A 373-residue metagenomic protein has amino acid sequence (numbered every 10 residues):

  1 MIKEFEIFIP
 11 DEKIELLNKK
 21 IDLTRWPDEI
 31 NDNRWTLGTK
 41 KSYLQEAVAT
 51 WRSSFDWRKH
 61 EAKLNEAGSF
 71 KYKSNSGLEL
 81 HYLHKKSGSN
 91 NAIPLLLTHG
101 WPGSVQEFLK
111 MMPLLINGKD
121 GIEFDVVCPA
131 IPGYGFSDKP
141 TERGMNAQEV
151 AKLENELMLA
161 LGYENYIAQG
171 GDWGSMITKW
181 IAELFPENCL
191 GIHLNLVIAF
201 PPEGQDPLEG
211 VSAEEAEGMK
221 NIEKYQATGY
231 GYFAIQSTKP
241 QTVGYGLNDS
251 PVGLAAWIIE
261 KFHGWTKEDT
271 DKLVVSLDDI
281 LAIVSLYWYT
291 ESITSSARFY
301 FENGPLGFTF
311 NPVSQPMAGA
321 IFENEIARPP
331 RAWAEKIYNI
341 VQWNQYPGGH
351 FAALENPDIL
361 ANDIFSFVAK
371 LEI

Functional and structural regions predicted by a protein language model:
M1, P10-E15, R25, L190 (+1 more regions): Alpha/beta-hydrolase
K13-K86, N91, W288, T294-L306: Non-catalytic accessory segments flanking enzyme active sites
K59, I131-M145, K179: Glycine-rich "HGGG/HGxG" loop immediately N-terminal to the catalytic nucleophile of the alpha/beta-hydrolase
A92-G100: Short beta-strand element of the alpha/beta-hydrolase
W101-P113: The serine-hydrolase catalytic nucleophile loop
L114, G118-E123, E164-E217: Conserved hydrolase catalytic core segment
Q148-Y166, M176: Conserved acidic catalytic loop of the alpha/beta-hydrolase fold
Q236-I373: C-terminal subdomain of alpha/beta-hydrolase-fold enzymes, centered on the catalytic histidine and its supporting
